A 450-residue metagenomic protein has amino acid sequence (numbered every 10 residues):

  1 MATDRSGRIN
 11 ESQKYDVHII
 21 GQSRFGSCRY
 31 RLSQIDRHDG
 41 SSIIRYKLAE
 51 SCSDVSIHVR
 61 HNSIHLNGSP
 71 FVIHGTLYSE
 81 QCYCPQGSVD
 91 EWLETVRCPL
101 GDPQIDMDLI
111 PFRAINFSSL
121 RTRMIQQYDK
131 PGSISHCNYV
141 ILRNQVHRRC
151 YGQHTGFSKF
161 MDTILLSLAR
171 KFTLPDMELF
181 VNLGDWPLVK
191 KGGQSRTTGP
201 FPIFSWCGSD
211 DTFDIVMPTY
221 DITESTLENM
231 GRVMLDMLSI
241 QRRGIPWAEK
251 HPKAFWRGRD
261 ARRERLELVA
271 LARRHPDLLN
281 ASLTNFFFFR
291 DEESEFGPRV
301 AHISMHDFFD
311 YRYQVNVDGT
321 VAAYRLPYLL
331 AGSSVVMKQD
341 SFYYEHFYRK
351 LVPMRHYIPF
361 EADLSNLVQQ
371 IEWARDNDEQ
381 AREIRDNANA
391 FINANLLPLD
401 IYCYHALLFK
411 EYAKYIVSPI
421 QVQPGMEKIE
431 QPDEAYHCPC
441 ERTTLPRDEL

Functional and structural regions predicted by a protein language model:
M1-N10, I44, S56-V59: Beta-strand-rich structural segments
A2-S33: Short flexible loop/turn segments that cap and initiate beta-strands
I35-R45: Aromatic sugar-binding surface patches on proteins that engage polysaccharides or sugar-phosphate polymers
S41, E50-D54, H74-S304: Secretory-pathway glycan-assembly enzymes, especially type II membrane glycosyltransferases that use nucleotide-sugar
L48-E50, D185-P187, G258-D260, N285-F287 (+4 more regions): Short, flexible loop/turn elements at secondary-structure junctions
V59-H65: Enriched for extracellular/lumenal, surface-exposed ectodomains of secreted and cell-surface proteins
H65-L77: Edge beta-strands of extracellular beta-sandwich domains
H302-E449: Catalytic binding pocket for nucleotide-activated donors in carbohydrate/polymer assembly enzymes
